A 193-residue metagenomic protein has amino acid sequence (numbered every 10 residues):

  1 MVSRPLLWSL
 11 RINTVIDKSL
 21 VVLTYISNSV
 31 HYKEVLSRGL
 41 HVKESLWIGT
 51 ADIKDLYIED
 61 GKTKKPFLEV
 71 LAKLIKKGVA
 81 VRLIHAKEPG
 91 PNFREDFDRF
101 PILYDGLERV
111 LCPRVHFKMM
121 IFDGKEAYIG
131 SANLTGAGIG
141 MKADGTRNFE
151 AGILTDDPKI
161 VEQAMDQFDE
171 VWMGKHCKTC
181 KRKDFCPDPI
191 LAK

Functional and structural regions predicted by a protein language model:
V2-L83: PLD-like (HKD) phosphodiesterase/transphosphatidyltransferase domain
R4-W8, E126-K193: Signature of lipid phosphatidyltransferase scaffolds
I26-N28, I48-T50, I84-K87, V110-P113 (+3 more regions): Short His-Asn-centered micro-motif
D52-I58, E88-P91, I160: Short acidic, S/G/P-rich loop/turn micro-motifs used as interaction or catalytic elements
H85-D98: Catalytic donor nucleotide-activated moiety binding site of glycosyltransferases and closely related
F97-P113: Structural recognition of alpha->loop->beta junctions
C112, M119, G140-M141: Nuclease catalytic cores that cleave nucleic-acid phosphodiester bonds, predominantly acidic two-metal-ion
K118-I121, A151-I153: Short beta-strand scaffold segments in enzyme catalytic cores
